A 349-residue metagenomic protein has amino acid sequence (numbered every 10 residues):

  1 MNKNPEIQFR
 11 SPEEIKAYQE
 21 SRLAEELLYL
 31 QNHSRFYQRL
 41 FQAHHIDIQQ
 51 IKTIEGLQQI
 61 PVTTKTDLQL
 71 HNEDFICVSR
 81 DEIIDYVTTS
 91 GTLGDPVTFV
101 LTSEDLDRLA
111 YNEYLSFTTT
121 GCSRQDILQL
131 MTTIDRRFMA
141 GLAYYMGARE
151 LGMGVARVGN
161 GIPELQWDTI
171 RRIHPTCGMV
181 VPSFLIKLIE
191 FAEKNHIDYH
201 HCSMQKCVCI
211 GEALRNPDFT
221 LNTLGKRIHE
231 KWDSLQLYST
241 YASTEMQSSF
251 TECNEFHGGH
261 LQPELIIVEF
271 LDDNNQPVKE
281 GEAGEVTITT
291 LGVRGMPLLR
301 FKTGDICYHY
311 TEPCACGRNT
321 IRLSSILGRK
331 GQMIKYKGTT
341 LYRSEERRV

Functional and structural regions predicted by a protein language model:
M1-T88, G94-Y111, L115-T119, R124 (+1 more regions): Nucleotide 5′-phosphate-binding alpha/beta core
N2-E14, Y18-Y29, R35, L151-R348: Active-site glycine/GP-rich loop and adjacent strand/helix microenvironment that borders small-molecule binding pockets
T89-S90, L128, A148, V268: Hydrophobic alpha-helical segments that mediate membrane insertion or helix-helix packing
L93, I134, A213: Short, flexible active-site-adjacent loop segments at beta-strand->alpha-helix junctions, enriched in small/polar
T98, Q129, M333-K335: Short aromatic/hydrophobic contact patches that present stacked aromatics for nucleic-acid/ligand binding
S103-T118, I127-K187: AMP-binding/adenylate-forming
R124-Q125, M204: Phosphate-coordination loops involved in phosphoryl transfer and adenosine-cofactor binding
Q125-D126, G281: Beta-strand-connecting loops/turns
